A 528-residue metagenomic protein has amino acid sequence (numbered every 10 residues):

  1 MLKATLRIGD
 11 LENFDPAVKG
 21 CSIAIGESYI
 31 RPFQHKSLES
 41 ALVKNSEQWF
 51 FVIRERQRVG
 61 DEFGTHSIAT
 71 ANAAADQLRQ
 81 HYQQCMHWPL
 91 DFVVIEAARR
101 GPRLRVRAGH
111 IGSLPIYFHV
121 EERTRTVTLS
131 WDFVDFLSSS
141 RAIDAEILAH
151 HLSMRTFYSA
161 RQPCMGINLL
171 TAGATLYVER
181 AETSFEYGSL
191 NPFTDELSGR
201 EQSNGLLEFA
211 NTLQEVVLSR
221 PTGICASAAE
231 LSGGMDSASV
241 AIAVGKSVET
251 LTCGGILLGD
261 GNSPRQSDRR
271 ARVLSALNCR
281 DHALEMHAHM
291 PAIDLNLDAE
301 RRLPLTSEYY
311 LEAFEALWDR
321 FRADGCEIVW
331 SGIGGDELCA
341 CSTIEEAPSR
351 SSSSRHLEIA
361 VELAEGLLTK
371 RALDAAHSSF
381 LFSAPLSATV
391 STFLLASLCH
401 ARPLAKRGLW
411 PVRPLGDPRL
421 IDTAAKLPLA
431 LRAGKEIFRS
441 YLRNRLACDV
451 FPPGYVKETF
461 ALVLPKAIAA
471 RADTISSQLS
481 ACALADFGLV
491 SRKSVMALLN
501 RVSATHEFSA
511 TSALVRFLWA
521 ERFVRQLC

Functional and structural regions predicted by a protein language model:
M1-H289, N296, L518: Cysteine-centered catalytic environments shared across enzyme families
I8, E12, R100-R103, S113 (+6 more regions): ATP-dependent adenylate-handling active sites, centered on carboxylate activation for C-N bond formation
S130, R141, A145, A160 (+11 more regions): A structural signal for well-ordered alpha-helical scaffolds and beta->alpha junctions
R161-T171, R220-T222, S227-A228, K406-G408 (+4 more regions): Short coil/turn segments at secondary-structure boundaries
G173, C326, V515: Active-site lining segments that contact anionic ligands and/or coordinate catalytic metals
A316-W318, G408, V463, A483 (+1 more regions): Catalytic-core helical/loop segments in enzymes performing group transfer/polymerization on anionic/lipid-linked
T343, A447-F508: PAPS-dependent sulfotransferase catalytic core
G434-F438, K493-C528: In a subset of proteins, long, contiguous C-terminal domains/tails are tracked
